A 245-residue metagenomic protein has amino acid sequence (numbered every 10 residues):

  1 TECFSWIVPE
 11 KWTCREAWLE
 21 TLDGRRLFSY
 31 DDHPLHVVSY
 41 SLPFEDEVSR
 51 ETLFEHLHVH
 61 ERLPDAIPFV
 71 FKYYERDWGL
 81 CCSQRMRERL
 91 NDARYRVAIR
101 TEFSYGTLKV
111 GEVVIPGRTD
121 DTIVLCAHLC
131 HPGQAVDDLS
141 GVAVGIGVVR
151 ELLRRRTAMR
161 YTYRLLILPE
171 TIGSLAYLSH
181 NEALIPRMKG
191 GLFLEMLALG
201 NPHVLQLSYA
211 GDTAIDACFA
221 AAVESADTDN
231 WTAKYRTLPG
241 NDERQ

Functional and structural regions predicted by a protein language model:
T1-Q245: N-terminal hydrophobic/helix-forming segments and targeting peptides
